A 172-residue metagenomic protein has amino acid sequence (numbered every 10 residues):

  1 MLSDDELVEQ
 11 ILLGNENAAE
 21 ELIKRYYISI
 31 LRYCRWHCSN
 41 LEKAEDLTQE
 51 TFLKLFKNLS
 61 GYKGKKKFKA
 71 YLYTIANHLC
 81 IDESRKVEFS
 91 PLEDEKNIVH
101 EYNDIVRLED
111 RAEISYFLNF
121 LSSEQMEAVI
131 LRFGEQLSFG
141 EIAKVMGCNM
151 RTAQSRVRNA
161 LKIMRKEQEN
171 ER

Functional and structural regions predicted by a protein language model:
M1-D4, D82, V87-L118: Internal acidic/polar
V8-L31, M126: A short, charge-rich alpha-helical start-of-domain segment used by transcription regulators
L12-L13, S39, E50-K67, K86-V87: Sigma70-family region 2
I23-L41, N58, L118, E167-N170: Amphipathic, Lys/Arg- and hydrophobic-enriched alpha-helical face
R32, D46-L53, K57, K66-H78: Structural recognition of an alpha-helix C-terminal capping motif at a helix-to-coil junction
S60-G64, T74-E93: Arg/Lys-rich amphipathic alpha helix in sigma70-family domain 2
I81, G140, K144-R172: DNA-recognition helix of helix-turn-helix
A128-R132: A short pre-motif secondary-structure segment
